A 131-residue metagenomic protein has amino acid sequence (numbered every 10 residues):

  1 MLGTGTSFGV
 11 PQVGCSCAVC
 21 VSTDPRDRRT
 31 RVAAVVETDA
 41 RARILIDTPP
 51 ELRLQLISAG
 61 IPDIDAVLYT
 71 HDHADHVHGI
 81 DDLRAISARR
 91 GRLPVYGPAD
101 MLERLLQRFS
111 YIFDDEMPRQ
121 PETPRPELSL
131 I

Functional and structural regions predicted by a protein language model:
M1-I131: Binuclear metal-dependent hydrolase catalytic cores
